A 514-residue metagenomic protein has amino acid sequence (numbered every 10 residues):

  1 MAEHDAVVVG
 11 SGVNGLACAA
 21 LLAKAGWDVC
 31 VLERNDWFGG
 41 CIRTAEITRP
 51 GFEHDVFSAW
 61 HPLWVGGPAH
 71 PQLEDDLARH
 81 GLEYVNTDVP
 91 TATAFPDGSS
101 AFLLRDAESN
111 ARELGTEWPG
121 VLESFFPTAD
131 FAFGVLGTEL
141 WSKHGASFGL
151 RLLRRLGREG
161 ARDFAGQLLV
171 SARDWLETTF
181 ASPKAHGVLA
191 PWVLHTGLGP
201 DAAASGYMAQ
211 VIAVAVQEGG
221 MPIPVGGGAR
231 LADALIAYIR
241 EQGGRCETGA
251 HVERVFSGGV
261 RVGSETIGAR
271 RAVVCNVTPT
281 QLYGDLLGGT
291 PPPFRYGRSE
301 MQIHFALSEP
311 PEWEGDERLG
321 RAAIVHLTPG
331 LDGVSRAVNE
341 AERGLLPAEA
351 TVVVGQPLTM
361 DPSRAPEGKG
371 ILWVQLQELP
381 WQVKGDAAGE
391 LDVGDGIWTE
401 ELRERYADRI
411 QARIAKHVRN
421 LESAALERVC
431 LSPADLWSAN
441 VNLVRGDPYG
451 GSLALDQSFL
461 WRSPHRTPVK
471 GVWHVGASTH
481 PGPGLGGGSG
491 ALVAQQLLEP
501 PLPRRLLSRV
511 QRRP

Functional and structural regions predicted by a protein language model:
M1-A6, K24-A25, A454-L460, R505-P514: Extreme N-terminal leader/targeting segments of oxidoreductases
A2-G137, G450-L453: N-terminal glycine-rich phosphate/pyrophosphate-binding loop and immediately adjacent elements
P96-A203: Rossmann-like flavin
S182, H186-G199, P347-V353, Q411 (+1 more regions): A glycine-rich dinucleotide-binding beta-alpha-beta segment and adjacent secondary-structure elements that constitute
V211-G258: Helical element adjacent to the flavin cofactor pocket in flavoenzyme catalytic cores
E253-P366: Mid-domain catalytic core of redox enzymes that form a hydrophobic substrate pocket/lid adjacent to a catalytic redox
V352-Y449: FAD-dependent oxidoreductase catalytic-site/capping-region signature
V475-L498: A conserved FAD-binding loop/helix module that cradles the flavin
